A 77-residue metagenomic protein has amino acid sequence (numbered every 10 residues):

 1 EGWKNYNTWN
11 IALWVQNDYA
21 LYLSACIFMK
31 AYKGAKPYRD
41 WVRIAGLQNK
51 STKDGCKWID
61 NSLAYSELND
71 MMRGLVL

Functional and structural regions predicted by a protein language model:
E1-L77: Acidic interaction surfaces
